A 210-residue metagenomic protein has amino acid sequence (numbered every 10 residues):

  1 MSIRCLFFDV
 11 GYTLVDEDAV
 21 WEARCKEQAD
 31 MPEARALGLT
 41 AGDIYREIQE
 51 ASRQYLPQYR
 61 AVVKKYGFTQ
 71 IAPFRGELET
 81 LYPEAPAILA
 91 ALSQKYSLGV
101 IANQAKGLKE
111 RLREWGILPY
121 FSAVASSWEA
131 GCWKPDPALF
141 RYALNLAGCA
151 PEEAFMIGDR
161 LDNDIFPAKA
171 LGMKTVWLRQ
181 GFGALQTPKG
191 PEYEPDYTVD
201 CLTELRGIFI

Functional and structural regions predicted by a protein language model:
M1-F7, E17-A19, K65-Y66, P86 (+2 more regions): Asp-based, Mg2+/Mn2+-dependent phosphohydrolase catalytic module
S2-A91, K109-E110: N-terminal helical cap/lid subdomain that shapes the substrate entry/recognition surface in HAD-like hydrolases
